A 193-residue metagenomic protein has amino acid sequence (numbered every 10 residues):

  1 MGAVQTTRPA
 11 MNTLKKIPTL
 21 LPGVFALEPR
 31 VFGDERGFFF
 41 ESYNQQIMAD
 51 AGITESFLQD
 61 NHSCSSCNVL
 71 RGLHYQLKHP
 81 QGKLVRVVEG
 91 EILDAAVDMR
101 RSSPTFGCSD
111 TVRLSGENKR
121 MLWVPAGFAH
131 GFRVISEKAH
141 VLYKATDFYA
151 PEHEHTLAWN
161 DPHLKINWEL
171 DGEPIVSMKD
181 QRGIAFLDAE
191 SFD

Functional and structural regions predicted by a protein language model:
M1-A10: N-terminal amphipathic/basic-hydrophobic helices that include classical n-h-c signal peptides and signal-anchor
A10-N118, K138, A145-D193: Non-catalytic, conserved peripheral segments adjacent to functional cores
L114-E137: Conserved metal-binding segment of the jelly-roll/cupin
